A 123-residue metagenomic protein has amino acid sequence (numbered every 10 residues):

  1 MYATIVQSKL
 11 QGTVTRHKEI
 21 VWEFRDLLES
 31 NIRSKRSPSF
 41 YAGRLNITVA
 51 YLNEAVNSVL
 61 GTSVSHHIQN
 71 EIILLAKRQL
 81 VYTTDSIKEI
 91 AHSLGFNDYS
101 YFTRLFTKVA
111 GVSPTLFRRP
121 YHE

Functional and structural regions predicted by a protein language model:
Y2-D26, S30-R44, S58-S63, N70: Short, Lys/Arg-enriched, Trp-marked, Pro/Gly-tolerant hinge/linker segments that flank
S39, A50, S86-E89, Y99-S100 (+1 more regions): Residues within helix-turn-helix
L52, Y101-F102, F106: Short hydrophobic/aromatic patch on the recognition helix
A55, I72, L105: Residues within the DNA-recognition helix of helix-turn-helix
S58-N97, R119-E123: Terminal helix-turn-helix DNA-binding modules in bacterial transcription factors
R104-E123: …primarily DNA-binding HTH/wHTH and HhH modules…
